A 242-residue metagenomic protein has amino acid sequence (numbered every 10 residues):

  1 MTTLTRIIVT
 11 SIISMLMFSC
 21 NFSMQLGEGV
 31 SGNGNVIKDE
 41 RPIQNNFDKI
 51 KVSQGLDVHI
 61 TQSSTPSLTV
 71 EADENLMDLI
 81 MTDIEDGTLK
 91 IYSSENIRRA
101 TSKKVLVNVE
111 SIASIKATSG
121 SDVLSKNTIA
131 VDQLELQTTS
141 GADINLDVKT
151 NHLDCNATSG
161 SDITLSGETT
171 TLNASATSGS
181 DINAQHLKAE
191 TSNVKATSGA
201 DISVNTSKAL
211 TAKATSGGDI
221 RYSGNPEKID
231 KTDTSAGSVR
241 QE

Functional and structural regions predicted by a protein language model:
M1-T158, D162-T177, D181-E242: Intrinsically disordered, low-complexity terminal regions
